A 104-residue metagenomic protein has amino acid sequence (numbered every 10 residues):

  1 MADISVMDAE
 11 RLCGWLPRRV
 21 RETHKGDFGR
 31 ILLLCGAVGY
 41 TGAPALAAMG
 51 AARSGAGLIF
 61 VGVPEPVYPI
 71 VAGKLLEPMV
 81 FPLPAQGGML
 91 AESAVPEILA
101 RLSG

Functional and structural regions predicted by a protein language model:
M1-G104: Small-residue (G/A/S/T)-rich helix-start motifs and N-terminal tracts that mark the onset
